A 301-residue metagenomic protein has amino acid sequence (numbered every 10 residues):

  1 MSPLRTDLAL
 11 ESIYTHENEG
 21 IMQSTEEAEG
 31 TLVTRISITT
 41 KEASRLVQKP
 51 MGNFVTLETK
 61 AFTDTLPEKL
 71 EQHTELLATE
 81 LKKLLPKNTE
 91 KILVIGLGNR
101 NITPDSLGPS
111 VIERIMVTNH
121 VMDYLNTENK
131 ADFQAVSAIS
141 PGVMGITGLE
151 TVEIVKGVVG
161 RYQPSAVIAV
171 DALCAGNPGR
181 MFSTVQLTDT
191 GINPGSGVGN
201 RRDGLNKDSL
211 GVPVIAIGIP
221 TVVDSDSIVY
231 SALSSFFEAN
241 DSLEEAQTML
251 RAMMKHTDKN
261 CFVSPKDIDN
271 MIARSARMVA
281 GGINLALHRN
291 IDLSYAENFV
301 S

Functional and structural regions predicted by a protein language model:
M1-M51: N-terminal amphipathic/basic leader segments beginning at the initiator methionine
K41-K87: An N-terminal, well-structured beta->alpha segment
E58-K60, K91-I102, A138-G142: Short glycine-rich or small-residue beta-strand-to-loop segments that form or flank ligand, phosphate, metal/Fe-S
L97-D105, G145, A172-G176: Gly/Ser/Thr-rich loops at beta-strand to alpha-helix junctions that form or flank small-molecule/cofactor-binding
N99-Q134, A138: Glycine-rich phosphate/diphosphate-binding loop of Rossmann-like nucleotide-binding domains
N129-V158: A structural-propensity feature for long, helix-poor, extended segments
I139-S140, A169-S301: A structural signal for small-residue-enriched, beta-sheet-centric alpha/beta enzyme cores and oligomeric scaffold folds
V159, P164-S165: Proline-aspartate-enriched helix->loop->beta-strand connector
